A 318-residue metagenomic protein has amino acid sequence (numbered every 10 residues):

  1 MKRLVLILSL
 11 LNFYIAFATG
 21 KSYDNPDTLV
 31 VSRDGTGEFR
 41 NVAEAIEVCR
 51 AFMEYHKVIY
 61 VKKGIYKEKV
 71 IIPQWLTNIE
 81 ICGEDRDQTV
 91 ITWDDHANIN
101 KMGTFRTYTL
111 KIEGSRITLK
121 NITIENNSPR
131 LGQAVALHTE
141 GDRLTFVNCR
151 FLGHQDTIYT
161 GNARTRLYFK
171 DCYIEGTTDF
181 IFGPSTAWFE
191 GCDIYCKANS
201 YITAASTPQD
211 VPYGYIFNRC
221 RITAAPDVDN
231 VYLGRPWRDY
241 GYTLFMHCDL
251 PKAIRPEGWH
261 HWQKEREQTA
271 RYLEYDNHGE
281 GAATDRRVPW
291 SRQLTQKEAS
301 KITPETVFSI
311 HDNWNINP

Functional and structural regions predicted by a protein language model:
M1-D24: Bacterial Sec-dependent N-terminal signal peptides
K21-P318: Sequence-level preference for short, compositionally simple segments enriched in small aliphatic or small polar residues
